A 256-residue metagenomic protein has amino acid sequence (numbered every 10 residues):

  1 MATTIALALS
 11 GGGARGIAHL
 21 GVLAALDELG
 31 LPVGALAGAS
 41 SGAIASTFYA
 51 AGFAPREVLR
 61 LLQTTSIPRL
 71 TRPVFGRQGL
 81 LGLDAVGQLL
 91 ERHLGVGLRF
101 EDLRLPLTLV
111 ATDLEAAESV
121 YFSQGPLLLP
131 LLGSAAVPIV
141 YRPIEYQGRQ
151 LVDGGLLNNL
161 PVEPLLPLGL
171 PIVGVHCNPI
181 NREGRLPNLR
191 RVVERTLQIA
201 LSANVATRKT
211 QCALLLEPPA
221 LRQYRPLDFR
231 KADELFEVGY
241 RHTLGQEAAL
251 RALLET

Functional and structural regions predicted by a protein language model:
M1-A39, T47-T256: Patatin-like phospholipase
